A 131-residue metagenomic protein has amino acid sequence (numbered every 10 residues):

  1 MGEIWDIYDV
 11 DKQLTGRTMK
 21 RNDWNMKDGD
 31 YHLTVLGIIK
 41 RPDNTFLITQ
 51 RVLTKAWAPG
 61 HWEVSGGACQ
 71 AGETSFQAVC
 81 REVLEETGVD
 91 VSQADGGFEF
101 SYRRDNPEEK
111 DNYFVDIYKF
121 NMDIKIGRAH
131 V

Functional and structural regions predicted by a protein language model:
M1-L36, P42: Acidic, metal-coordinating catalytic segment for phosphate/diphosphate chemistry, firing primarily on the Nudix
D6-I7, I38, R103, K119: Residue-level detector of beta-strand face positions
G29-Y31, H61, E109-F114: A generic structural micro-feature
T34-A68: A glycine-rich, hydrophobic loop/mini-helix early in the fold
L47-I48, V64-G97: The catalytic Nudix box helix
L53, L84-K125: Active-site segment of metal-dependent pyrophosphate-handling enzymes, primarily the Nudix hydrolase catalytic core
A129-V131: Conserved small/polar residues in nucleotide/adenosyl-binding loops
